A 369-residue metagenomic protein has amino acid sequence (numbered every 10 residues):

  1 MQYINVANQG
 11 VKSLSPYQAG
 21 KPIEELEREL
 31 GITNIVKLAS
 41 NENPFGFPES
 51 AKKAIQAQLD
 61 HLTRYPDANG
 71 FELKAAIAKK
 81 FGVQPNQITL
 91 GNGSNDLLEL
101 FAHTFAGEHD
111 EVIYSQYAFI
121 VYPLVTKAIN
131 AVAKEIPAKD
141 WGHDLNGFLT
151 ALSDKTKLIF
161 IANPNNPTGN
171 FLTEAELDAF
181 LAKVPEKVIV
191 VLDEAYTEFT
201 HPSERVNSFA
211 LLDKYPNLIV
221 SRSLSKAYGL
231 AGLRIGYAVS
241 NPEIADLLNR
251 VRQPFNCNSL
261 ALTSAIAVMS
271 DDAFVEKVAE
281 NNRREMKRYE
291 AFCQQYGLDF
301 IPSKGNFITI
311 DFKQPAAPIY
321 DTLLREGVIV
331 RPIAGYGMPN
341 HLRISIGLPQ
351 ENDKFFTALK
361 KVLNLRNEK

Functional and structural regions predicted by a protein language model:
M1-R64: N-terminal "arm"/small-domain region of PLP-dependent enzymes with the aminotransferase-like
N34, Q84-I88, E108-E111, K155 (+4 more regions): Short acidic capping loops at alpha-helix termini that bridge into adjacent secondary structure
T63-E111: Phosphate-binding glycine-rich loop
N69, N217-I301: PLP-dependent aminotransferase class I/II
T104-I161: PLP-dependent aminotransferase-like
L145-K155, P167-V190, E194-A227: Active-site pre-lysine segment of PLP-dependent enzymes
N282, F292-E326: Conserved PLP-binding catalytic core of the aspartate aminotransferase-like
T322-E326, R331, G335-K369: PLP-dependent enzyme catalytic core of the Aspartate aminotransferase-like
